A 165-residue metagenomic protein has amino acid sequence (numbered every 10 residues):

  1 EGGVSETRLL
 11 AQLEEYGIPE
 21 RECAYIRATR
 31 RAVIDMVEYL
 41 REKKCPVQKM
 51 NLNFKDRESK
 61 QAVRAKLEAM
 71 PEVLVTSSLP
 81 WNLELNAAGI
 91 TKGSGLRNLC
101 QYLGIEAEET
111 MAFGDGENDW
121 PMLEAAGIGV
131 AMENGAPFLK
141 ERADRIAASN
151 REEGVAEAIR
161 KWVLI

Functional and structural regions predicted by a protein language model:
E1-F113: Conserved acidic, metal-coordinating active-site core of Asp-based, Mg2+-dependent phosphoryl-transfer enzymes
L83-I165: Mg2+-dependent phosphoryl-transfer enzymes with acidic/Ser/Thr/Gly-rich catalytic loops
